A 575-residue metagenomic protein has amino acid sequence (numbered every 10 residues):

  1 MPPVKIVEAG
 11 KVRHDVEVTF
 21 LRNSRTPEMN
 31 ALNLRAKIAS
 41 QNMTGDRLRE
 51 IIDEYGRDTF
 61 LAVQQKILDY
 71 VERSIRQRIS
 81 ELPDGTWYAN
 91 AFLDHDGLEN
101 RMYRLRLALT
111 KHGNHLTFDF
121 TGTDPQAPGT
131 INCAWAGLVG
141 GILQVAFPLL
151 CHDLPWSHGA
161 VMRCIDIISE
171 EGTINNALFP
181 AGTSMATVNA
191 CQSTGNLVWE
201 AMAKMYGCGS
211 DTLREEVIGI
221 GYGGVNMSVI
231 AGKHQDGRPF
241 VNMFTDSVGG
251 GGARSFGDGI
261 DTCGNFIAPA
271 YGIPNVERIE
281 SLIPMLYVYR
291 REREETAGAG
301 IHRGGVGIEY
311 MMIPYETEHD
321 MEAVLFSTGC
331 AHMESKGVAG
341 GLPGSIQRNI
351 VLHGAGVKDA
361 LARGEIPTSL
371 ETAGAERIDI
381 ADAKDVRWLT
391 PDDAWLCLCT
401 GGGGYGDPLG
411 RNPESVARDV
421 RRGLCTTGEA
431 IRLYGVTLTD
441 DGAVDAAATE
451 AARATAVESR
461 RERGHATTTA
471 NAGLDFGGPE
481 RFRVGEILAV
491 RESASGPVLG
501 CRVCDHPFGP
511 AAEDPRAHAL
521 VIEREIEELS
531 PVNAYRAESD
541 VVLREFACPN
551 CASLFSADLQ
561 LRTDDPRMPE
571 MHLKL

Functional and structural regions predicted by a protein language model:
M1-N471: Glycine/proline-enriched, intrinsically flexible loops and inter-domain linkers
G113, T390, H506, N550-S553: A short, structured loop/turn motif at beta-sheet edges
T121, T400, E513-D514, Q560: Surface loops and adjacent helix of pleckstrin homology
R461-I487, L499: Fe(II)/2-oxoglutarate
R483-G500, Y535-V542: Short, flexible, mixed-charge glycine/proline-rich loop motifs that serve as phosphate/nucleic-acid-contacting
G496-A511, L543-A547, F555: Short, structured motif recognition centered on aromatic/hydrophobic residues
D505-V541, L561-R562: Short recognition patches in nucleic-acid-associated and regulatory proteins
A537-L575: Hydrophobic, ordered structural segments
